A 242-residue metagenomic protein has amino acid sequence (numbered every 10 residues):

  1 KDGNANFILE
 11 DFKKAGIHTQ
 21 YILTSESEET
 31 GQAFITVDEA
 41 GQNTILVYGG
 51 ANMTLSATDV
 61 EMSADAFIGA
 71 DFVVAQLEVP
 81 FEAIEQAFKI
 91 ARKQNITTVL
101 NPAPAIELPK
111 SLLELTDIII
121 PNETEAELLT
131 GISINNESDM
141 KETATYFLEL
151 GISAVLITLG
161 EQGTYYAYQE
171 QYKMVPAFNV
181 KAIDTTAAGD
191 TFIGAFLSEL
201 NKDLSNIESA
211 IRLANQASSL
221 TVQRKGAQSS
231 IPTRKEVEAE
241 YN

Functional and structural regions predicted by a protein language model:
K1-Q32, A239-E240: Substrate-binding N-lobe of the ribokinase-like
I8, A87-K89, A217: Aromatic/hydrophobic pocket-lining residues that form π-stacking "cages" and hydrophobic walls in ligand
K13, R92, L148: Anion (oxyanion) recognition and catalysis
Q20-S25, I35-F72, L77: Conserved phosphate-binding/catalytic loop of the ribokinase/pfkB sugar-kinase fold
Q32-T36, T44, G163-A167: Short beta-strand scaffold segments in enzyme catalytic cores
F72-E142, Q162-T164: Conserved beta-alpha-beta core of the PfkB/ribokinase-like small-molecule kinase fold
I106-S111, E137-N242: Conserved phosphate-binding/catalytic region of the ribokinase-like
